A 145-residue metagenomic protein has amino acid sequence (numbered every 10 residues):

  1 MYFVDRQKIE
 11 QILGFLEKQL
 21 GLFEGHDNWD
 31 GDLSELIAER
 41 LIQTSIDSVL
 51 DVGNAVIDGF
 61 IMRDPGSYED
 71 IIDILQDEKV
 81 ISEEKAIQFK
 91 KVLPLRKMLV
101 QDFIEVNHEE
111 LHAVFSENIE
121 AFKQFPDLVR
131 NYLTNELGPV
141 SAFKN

Functional and structural regions predicted by a protein language model:
M1-N145: Solvent-exposed interaction patches of small proteins and small membrane subunits
